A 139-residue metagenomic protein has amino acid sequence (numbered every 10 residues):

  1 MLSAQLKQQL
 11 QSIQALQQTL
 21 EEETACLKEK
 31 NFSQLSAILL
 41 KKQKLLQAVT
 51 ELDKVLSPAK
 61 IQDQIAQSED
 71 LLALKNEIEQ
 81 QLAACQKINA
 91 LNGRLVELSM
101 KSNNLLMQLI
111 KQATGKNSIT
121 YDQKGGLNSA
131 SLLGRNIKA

Functional and structural regions predicted by a protein language model:
M1-E77, A84-K87: Extended, charge-rich alpha-helical scaffolding segments
L74-A139: Short terminal interaction segments
